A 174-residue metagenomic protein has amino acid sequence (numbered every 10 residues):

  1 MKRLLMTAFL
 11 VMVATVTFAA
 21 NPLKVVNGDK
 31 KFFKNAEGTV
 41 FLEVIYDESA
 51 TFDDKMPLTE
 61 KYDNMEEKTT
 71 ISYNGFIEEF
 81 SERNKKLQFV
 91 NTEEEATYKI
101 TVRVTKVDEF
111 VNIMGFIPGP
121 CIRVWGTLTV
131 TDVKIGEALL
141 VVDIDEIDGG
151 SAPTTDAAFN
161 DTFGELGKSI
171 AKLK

Functional and structural regions predicted by a protein language model:
M1-V25: Bacterial Sec-dependent N-terminal signal peptides
L4, D47-S49, V107, V133: Generic structural motif
M6-A14, E66-N74, N91-K99: A generic short-segment signal for beta-strand/edge and adjacent turn/coil regions
A19-N74, E78, A171-K174: A structural "domain/chain start" motif
P22-K24, K86-V141, D145-P153: Surface-exposed short loop/turn segments
M56-E66, V133-L173: Short secondary-structure boundary motifs at beta->alpha junctions and helix caps
Y73-I77, S81, N160-F163, G167: Extracytoplasmic/secreted envelope proteins and their assembly/folding machinery, especially bacterial periplasmic
